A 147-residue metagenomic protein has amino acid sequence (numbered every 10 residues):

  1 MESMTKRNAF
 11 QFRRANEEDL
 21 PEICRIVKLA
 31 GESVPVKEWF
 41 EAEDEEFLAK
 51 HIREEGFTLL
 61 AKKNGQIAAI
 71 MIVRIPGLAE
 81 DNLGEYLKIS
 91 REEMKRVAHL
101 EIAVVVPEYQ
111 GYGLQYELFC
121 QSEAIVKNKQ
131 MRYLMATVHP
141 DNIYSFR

Functional and structural regions predicted by a protein language model:
F10, G65-I70, A98: Glycine-rich phosphate/pyrophosphate-binding loop shared by adenosine-nucleotide-utilizing enzymes
F10-R25: A short beta-loop-alpha structural element at the N-terminal edge of CoA-dependent acyl/N-acetyltransferase catalytic
A15, A103-V105, V138: Hydrophobic adenine-recognition pocket in adenosine-nucleotide-binding enzymes
R25-F40: Helix-loop element at the rim of GNAT/NAT acetyltransferase active sites that forms part of the acceptor-substrate
V36-N64, I72: Active-site rim helix/loop that mediates acceptor-substrate recognition in acyltransferases
M71-I102: Conserved acyl-donor/pantetheine-binding loop and adjacent beta-alpha core of acyl/acetyltransferases and related
I102-V105, G111-A124: Conserved acetyl-CoA-binding loop-helix of GNAT-fold acetyltransferases
V126-H139: Conserved GNAT acetyl-CoA-binding A-motif
